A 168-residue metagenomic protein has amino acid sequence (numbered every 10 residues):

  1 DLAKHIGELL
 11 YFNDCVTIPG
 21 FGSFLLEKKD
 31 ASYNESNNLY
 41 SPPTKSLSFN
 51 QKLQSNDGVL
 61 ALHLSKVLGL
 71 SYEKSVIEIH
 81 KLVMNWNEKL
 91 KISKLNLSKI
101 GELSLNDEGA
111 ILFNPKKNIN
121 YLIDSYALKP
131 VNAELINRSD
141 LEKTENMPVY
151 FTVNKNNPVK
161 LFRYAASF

Functional and structural regions predicted by a protein language model:
D1-N146: Cytosolic/nucleoplasmic/matrix-facing N-terminal domains/tails of membrane-anchored or organelle-targeted proteins
N146-V153: Long, low-complexity intrinsically disordered regions
N154-F168: Internal signal-anchor transmembrane helix that establishes type II topology
